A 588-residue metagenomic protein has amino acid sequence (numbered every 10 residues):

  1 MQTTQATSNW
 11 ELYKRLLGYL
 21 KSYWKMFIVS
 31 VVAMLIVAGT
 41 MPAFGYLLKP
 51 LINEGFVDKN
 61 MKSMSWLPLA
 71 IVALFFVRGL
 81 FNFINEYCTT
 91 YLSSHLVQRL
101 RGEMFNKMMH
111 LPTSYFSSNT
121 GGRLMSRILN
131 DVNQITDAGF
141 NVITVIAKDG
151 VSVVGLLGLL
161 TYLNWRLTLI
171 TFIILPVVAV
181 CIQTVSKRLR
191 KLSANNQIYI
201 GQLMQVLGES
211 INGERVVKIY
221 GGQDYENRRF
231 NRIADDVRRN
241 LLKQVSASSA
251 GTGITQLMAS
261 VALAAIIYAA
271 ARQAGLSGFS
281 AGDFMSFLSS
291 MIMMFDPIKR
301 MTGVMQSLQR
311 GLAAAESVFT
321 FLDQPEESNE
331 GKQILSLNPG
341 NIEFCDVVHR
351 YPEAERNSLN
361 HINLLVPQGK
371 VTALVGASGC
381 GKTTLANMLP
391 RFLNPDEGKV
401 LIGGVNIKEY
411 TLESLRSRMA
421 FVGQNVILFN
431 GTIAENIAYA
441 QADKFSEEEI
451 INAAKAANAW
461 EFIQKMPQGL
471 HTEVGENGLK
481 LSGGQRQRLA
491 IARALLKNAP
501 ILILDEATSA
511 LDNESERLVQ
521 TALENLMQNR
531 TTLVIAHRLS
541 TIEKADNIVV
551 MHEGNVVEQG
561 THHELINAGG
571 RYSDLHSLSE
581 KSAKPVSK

Functional and structural regions predicted by a protein language model:
M1-T40, F56-P68, N85-T89, S93 (+11 more regions): Membrane-integrated ABC transporters
Q2-A6, S94, G102-S126, N130-Q134 (+6 more regions): Short intracellular "coupling" helices and adjacent cytoplasmic loop segments at the cytosolic face of multi-pass
K21, F27-F81, T161-R166, Y268 (+1 more regions): Transmembrane helix-loop-helix hairpins at lipid-water interfaces of multipass membrane proteins, especially the type-1
S22-K25, T113-S114, N130-G139, I143 (+8 more regions): An intracellular "coupling" helix at the cytosolic face of ABC transporter transmembrane type-1 domains
A43-G45, K49, V77, I143-S186 (+2 more regions): A hydrophobic transmembrane-helix motif
Y199, G222, S246, M293-F321: Cytosolic ends of transmembrane helices, especially the final helix of ABC transmembrane type-1 domains
L337-K588: ABC-type nucleotide-binding domain
